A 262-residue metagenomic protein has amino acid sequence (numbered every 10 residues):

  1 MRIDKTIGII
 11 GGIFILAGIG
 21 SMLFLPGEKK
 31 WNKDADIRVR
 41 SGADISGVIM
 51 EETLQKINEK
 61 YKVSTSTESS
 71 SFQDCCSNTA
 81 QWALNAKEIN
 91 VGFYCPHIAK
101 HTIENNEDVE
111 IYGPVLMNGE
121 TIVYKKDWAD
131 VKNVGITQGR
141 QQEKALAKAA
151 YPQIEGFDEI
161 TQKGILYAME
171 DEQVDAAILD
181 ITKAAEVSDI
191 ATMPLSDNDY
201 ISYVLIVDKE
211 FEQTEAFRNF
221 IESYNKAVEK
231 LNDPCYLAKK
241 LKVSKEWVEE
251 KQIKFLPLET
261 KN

Functional and structural regions predicted by a protein language model:
M1-F24: N-terminal Sec-pathway targeting helices
N32-S64, E68, N118-A185: Bilobed "Venus flytrap"/periplasmic-binding protein-like clamshell domains and structurally analogous long
N85-F93, K100-V115, E120: Short beta-strand-centered segments that line the small-molecule binding cleft or hinge of alpha/beta clamshell
F93-N105, Y167-N198: A ligand-binding cleft/hinge motif common to bilobed small-molecule-binding domains
D108-L116, S188-V204, K209: Short beta-strand->loop
E120-A129, Y200-F217: A bilobed periplasmic-binding-protein/Venus flytrap-type ligand-binding module shared by bacterial periplasmic
I206, A216-Y236, K240-V243: Bilobed periplasmic-binding protein/Venus flytrap-like ligand-binding cleft at the lobe interface of extracytoplasmic
N232-N262: An extracytoplasmic/periplasmic, membrane-proximal ligand-sensing/linker region
